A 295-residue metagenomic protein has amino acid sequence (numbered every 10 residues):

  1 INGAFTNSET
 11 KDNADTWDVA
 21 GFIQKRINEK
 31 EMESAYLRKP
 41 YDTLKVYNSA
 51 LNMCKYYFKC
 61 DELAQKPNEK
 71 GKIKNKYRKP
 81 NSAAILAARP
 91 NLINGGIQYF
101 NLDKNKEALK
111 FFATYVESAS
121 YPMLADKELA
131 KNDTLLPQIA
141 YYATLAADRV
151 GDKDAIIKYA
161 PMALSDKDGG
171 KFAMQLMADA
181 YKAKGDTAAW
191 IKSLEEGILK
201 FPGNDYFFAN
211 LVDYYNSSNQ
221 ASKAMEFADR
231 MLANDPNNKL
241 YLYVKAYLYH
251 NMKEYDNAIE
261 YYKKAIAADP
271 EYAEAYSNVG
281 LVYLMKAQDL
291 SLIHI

Functional and structural regions predicted by a protein language model:
N2-E107: Post-signal peptide N-terminal segment of secreted/secretory-pathway proteins
G3-T6, E62, E117, M162-S165 (+3 more regions): Conserved structural position within tetratricopeptide repeats
K11-N13, P122, G170, N204 (+2 more regions): Residue-level recognition of tetratricopeptide repeat
T16, L124-A125, I139, A173 (+3 more regions): TPR alpha-solenoid repeat register
R26-A35, M123, G185, N251-K253 (+2 more regions): Short coil/turn linking the two alpha-helices of tandem helical-hairpin repeats
I293-I295: Conserved small/polar residues in nucleotide/adenosyl-binding loops
